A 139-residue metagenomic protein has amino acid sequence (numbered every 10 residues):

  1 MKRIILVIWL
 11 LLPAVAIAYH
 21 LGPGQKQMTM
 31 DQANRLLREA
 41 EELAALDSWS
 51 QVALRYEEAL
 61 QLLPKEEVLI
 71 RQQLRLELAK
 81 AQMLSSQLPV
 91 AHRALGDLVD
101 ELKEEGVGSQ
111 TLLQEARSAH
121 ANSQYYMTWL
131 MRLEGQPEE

Functional and structural regions predicted by a protein language model:
K2-R55: N-terminal leader/linker segments that initiate helical-solenoid repeat arrays
P13-V15, A44-E58, L84-E101, E139: Helix-turn-helix repeat elements of alpha-solenoid scaffolds
G22-K26, Q61-L69, E101-L113: Flexible helix-coil transition and linker loops at the boundaries of alpha-helical arrays
Q25, Q32, Q51, R71 (+3 more regions): Residues that mark the junctions of alpha-helical repeat units in TPR/alpha-solenoid scaffolds
D31, R38, I70, E77 (+4 more regions): "A position-specific structural signal for the A-helix of alpha-solenoid helical repeats
L54-M83, G108: Short, charge-rich amphipathic alpha-helical segments embedded in non-transmembrane helical bundles/solenoids
L69, L88-E105, Q124-E139: Short coil/linker segments at helix-helix boundaries
Q73-R75, Q114-E115, E138-E139: Short, charged, amphipathic alpha-helical segments
